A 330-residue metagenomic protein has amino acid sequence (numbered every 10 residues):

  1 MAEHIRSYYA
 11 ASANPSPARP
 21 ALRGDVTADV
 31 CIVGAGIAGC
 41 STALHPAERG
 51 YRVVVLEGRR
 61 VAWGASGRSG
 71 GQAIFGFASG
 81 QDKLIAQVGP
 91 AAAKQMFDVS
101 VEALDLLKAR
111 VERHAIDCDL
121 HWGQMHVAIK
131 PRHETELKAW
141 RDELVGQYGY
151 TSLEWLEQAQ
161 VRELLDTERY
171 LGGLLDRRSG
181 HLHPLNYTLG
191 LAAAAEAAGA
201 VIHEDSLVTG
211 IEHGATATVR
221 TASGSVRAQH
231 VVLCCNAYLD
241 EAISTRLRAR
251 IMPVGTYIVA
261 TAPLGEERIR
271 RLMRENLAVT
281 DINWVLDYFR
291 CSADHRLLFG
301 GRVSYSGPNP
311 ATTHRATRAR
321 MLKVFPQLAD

Functional and structural regions predicted by a protein language model:
M1-V30, E48: Extreme N-terminal leader/targeting segments of oxidoreductases
R19, P90, D117-H126, Q160-A194 (+2 more regions): Helix-loop-beta segment of a Rossmann-like dinucleotide-binding subdomain
V26-V55: N-terminal Rossmann-like FAD-binding beta1-loop-alpha1 element of flavoenzymes
V33, F75, L233-C234: Redox-cofactor binding/interface segments in oxidoreductases and associated redox assembly factors
E48-R68: Glycine-rich FAD pyrophosphate-binding loop
G76-A159: Dinucleotide-binding Rossmann-like beta1-alpha1 core, especially the glycine-rich loop that anchors the ADP
D105, R113-H121, V208-G210, T216 (+1 more regions): Active-site substrate-recognition segment that forms the wall of the catalytic cavity or substrate channel
T135, D142-V145, E168-Q229: Helical element adjacent to the flavin cofactor pocket in flavoenzyme catalytic cores
